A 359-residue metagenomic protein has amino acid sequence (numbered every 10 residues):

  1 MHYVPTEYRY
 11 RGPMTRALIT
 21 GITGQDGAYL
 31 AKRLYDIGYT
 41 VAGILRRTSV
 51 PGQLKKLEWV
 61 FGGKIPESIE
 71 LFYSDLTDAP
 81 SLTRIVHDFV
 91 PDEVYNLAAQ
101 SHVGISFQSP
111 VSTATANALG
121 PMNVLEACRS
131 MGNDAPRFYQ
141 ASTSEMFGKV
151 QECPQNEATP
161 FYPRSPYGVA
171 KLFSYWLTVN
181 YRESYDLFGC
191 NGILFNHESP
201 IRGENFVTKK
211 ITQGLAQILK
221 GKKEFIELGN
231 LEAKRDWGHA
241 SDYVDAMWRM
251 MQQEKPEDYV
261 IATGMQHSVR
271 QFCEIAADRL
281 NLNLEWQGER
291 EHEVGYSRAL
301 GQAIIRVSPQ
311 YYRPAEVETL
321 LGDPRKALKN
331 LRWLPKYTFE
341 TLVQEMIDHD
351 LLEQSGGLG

Functional and structural regions predicted by a protein language model:
H2-H197, S241, M250-M251, Y337 (+3 more regions): N-terminal Rossmann-like NAD(P)+-binding domain of SDR-like oxidoreductases, especially those catalyzing
D36-I37, G43-I44, S74, E204-G359: C-terminal substrate-binding subdomain of Rossmann-fold SDR/epimerase-dehydratase oxidoreductases
T83, Q151, R202-G203, C273: A short local structural element in Rossmann-fold oxidoreductases
Q108-S109, P166, I201-N205, E318: Short, solvent-exposed loop/turn segments at secondary-structure boundaries
